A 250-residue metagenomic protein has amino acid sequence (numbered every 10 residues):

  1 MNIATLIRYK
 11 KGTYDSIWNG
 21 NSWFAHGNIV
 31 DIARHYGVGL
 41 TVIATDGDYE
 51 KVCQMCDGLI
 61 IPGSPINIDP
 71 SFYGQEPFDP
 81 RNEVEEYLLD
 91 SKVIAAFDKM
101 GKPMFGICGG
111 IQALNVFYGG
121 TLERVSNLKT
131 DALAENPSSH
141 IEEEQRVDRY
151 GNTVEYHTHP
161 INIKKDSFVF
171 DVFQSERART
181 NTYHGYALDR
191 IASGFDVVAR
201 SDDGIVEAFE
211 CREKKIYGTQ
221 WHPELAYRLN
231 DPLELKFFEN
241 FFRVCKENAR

Functional and structural regions predicted by a protein language model:
M1-F105, G109, V116-G120, K129-F168 (+5 more regions): N-terminal beta1-alpha1 cap of cysteine-dependent amidohydrolase-like domains
I43-T45, V125, Y183, R200: Conserved beta-strand termini and adjacent loop/short-helix elements that scaffold enzyme active sites in alpha/beta
F168-S175: Conserved beta-loop-beta connector loops within the AMP-binding
R177-A178, G185, R190-V198: An extended, acidic
Y217-W221: Active-site-proximal beta-strand elements of phosphoester/diester hydrolases
